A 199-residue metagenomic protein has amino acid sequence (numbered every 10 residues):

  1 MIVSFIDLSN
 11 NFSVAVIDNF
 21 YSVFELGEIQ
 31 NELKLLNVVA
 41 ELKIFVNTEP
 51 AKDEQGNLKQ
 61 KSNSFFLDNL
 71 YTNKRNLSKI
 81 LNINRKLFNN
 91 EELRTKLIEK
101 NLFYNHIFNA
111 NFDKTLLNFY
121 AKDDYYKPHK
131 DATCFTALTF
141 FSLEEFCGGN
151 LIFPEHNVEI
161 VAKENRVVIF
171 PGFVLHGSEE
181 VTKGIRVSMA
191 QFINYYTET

Functional and structural regions predicted by a protein language model:
M1-N105: Non-heme Fe(II)/2-oxoglutarate
N90-T199: Catalytic core of non-heme Fe(II) oxygenases with the double-stranded beta-helix
